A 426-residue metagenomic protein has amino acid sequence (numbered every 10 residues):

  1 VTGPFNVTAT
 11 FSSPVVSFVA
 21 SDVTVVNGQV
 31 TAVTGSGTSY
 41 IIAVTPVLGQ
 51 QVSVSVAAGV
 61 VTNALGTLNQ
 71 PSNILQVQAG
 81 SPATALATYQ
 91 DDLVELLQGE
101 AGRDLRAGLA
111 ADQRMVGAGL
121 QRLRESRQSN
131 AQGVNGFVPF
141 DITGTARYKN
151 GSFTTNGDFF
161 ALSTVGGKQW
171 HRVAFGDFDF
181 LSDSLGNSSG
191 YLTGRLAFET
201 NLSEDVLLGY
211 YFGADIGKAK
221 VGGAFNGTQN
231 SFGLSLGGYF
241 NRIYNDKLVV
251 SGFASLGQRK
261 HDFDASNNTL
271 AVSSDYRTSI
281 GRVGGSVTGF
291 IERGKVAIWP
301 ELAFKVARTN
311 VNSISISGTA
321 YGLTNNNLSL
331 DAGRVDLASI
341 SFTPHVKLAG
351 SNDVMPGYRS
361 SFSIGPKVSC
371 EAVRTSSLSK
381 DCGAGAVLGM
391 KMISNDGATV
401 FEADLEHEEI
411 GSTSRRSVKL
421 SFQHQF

Functional and structural regions predicted by a protein language model:
V1-S81: Non-catalytic beta-sheet/beta-sandwich ligand-binding modules that flank or precede catalytic cores
S81-E100: Charged, amphipathic alpha-helical linkers/stalks
A107-G294, A372-C382, E402-H424: Outer membrane beta-barrel translocator domains of Type V secretion systems
A174, L208, G237, S317-T319 (+1 more regions): Outer membrane beta-barrel transmembrane domains
D262-A265, V306-I316: Short, surface-exposed loop/turn segments at secondary-structure boundaries that line and modulate
V287-G289, A297-I298, A303-V311: Solvent-exposed flexible segments
G294-W299, V311-S313, V354-S360: Short, structured loop/turn "capping" segments at alpha-beta junctions
